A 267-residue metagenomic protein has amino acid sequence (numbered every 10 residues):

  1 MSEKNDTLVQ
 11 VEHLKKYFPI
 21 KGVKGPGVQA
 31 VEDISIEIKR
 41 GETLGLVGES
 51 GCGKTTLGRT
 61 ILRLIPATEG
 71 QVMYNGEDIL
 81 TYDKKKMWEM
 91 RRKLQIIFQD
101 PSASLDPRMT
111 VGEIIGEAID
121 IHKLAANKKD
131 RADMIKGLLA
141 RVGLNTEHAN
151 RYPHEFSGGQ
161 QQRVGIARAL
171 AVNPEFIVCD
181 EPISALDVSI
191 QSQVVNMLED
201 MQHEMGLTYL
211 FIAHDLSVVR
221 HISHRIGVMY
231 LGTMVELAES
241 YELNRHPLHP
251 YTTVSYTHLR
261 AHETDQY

Functional and structural regions predicted by a protein language model:
M1-P247: ABC transporter nucleotide-binding domains
C52, T257-T264: Conserved small/polar residues in nucleotide/adenosyl-binding loops
M197-Q202, A261-Y267: Short "domain-exit" segments at the C-terminal end of structured domains
L237, R245-R260: C-terminal boundary and immediately downstream tail of ABC-type ATPase nucleotide-binding domains
